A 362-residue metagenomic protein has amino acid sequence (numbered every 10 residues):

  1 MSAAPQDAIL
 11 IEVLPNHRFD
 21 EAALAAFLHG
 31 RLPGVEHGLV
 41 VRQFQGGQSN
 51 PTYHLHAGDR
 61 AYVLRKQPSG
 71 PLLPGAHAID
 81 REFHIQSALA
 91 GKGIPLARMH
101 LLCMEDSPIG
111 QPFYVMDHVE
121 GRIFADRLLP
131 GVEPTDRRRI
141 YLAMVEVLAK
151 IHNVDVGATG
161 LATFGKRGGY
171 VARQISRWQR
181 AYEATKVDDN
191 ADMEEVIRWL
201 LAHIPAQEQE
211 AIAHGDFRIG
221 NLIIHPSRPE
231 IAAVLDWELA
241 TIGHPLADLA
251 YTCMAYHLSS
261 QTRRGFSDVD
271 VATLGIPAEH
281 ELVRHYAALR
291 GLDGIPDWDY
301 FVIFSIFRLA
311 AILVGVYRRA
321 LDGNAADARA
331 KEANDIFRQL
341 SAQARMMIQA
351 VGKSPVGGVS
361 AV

Functional and structural regions predicted by a protein language model:
S2-V35: Juxta-kinase regulatory segment immediately upstream of eukaryotic protein kinase catalytic domains
G38-I212, P226-R228: ATP-binding pocket architecture of kinase catalytic cores
G165-K166, D293-S305: All-alpha amphipathic helical-bundle segments outside canonical DNA-binding/catalytic cores that form hydrophobic
I212-H214, I219: Catalytic-loop of the protein kinase fold
L222-I224: Hydrophobic residue at the +6 position relative to the catalytic HRD Asp in the kinase catalytic loop
L235-A240: Activation of the activation-loop gatekeeper triad in protein kinase-fold domains
A247-R290, S305-G323: Active-site activation/catalytic loop segments of kinase-like enzymes and analogous catalytic loops in related
G294-I295, A311-V362: Helical subdomain adjoining the active site within ATP-dependent kinase catalytic cores
